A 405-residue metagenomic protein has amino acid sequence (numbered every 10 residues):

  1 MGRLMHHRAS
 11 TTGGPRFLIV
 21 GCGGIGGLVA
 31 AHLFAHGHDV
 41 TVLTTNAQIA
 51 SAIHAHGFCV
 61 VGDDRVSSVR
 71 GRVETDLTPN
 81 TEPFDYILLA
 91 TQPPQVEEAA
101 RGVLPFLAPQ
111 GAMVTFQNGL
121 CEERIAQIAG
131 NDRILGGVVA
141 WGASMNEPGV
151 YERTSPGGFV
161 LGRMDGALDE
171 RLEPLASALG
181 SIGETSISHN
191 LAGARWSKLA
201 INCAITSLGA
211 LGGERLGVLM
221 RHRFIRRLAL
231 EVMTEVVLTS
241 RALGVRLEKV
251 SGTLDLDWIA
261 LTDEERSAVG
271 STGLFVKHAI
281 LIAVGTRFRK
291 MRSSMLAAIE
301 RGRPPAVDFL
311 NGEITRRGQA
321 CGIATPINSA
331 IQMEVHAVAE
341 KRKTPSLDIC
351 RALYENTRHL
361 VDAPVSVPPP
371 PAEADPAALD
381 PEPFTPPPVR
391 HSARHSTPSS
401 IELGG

Functional and structural regions predicted by a protein language model:
G2-R65: NAD(P)+-binding Rossmann beta1-loop-alpha1 motif at the extreme N-terminus of oxidoreductases
P15, D85, G157: Nucleotide donor/acceptor-binding cores
G23, T45, G102-V103, R171: Flavin (primarily FAD) cofactor-binding/catalytic cores of flavoenzymes
D39, C59, E184, R246 (+2 more regions): Residue-level detector of anion-binding/catalytic polar loops
Q48-A52, E122-R124, D169: Short, charged/polar "capping" segments at the starts of alpha-helices and the immediately preceding loops
V66-E152: Rossmann-like NAD(P)(H) cofactor-binding subdomain of soluble oxidoreductases
F106, I128-R133, E152-L254, W258: Internal alpha-helical scaffold of NAD(P)-dependent oxidoreductase catalytic cores
L230-G405: NAD(P)-dependent Rossmann-like dehydrogenase/reductase catalytic/cofactor-binding core
